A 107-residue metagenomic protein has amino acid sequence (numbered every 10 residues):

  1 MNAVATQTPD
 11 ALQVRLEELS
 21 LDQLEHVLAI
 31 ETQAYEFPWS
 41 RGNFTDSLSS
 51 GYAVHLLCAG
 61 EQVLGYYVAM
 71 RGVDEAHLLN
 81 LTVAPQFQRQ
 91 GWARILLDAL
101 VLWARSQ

Functional and structural regions predicted by a protein language model:
N2-A3, P9-D10, R15-Q90, R94-Q107: Acetyl-CoA-dependent GNAT
